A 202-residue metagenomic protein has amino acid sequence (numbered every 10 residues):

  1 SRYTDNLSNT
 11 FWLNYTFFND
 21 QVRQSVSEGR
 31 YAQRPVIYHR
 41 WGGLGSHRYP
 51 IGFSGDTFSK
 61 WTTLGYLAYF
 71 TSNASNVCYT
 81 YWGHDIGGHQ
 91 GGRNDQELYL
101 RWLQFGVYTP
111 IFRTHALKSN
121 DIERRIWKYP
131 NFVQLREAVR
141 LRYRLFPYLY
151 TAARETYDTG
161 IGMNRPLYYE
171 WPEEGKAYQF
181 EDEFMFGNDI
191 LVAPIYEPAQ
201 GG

Functional and structural regions predicted by a protein language model:
S1-G202: Catalytic-domain carbohydrate-binding cleft regions of carbohydrate-active enzymes
